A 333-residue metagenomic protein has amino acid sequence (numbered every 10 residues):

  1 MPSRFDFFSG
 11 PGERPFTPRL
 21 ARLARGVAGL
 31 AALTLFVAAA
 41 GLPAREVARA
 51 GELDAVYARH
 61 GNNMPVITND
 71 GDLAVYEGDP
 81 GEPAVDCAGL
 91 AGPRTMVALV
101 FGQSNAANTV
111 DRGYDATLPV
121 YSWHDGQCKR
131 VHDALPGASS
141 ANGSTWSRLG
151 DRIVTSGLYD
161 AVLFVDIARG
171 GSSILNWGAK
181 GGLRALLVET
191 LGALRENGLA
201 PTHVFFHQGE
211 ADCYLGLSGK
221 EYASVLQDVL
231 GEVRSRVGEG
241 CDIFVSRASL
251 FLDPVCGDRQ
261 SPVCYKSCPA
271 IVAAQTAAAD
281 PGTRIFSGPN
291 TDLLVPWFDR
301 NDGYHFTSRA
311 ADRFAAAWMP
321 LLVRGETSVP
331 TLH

Functional and structural regions predicted by a protein language model:
M1-G10: N-terminal intrinsically disordered, acidic low-complexity segments at the extreme N-terminus
S9-G12, L20, A40, G209: Prokaryotic Sec-type signal peptides and long signal-anchor helices with extended Leu/Ile/Val-rich h-regions
E13-A32: N-terminal Sec-pathway targeting helices
R25, A38-H333: Cell-envelope and extracellular/periplasmic
A31-A39: Hydrophobic core
